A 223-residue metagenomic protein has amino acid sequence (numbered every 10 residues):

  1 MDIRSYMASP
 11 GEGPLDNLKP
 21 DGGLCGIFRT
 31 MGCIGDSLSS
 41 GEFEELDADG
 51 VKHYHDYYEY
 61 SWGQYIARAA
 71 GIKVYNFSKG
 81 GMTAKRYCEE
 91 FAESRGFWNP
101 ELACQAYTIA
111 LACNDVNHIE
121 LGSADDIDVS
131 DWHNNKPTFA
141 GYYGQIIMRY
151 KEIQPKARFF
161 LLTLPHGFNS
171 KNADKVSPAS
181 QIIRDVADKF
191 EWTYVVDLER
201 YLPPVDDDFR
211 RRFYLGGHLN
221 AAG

Functional and structural regions predicted by a protein language model:
D2-S78, G96-F97: Serine-esterase "nucleophile elbow" of acetyl-processing enzymes
T30-G35, S39, V74-S78, Q105-A110 (+2 more regions): Structural recognition of the beta-strand scaffold that forms the well-ordered cores of secreted hydrolase catalytic
S37-S40, K79-K85, C113-H118, P165-N169 (+1 more regions): Solvent-exposed loop/turn segments at secondary-structure junctions within structured extracellular/periplasmic domains
S40-Y57, S78-R86, S123-N134, G216: Acidic/histidine-rich helix-loop elements that form or flank divalent-metal/phosphate-binding sites at the catalytic
R86-P137, G167: Oxyanion-hole/transition-state-stabilizing segment in secreted/luminal serine hydrolases and related acyltransferases
Y143-M148, S180: Generic structural signal for well-ordered alpha-helices, preferentially at hydrophobic/aromatic core positions
P155-K156, E191: Proline-centered flexible-loop/turn and helix-kink motifs
L164-G223: Catalytic His-Asp segment of secreted/periplasmic serine-dependent ester chemistry enzymes
